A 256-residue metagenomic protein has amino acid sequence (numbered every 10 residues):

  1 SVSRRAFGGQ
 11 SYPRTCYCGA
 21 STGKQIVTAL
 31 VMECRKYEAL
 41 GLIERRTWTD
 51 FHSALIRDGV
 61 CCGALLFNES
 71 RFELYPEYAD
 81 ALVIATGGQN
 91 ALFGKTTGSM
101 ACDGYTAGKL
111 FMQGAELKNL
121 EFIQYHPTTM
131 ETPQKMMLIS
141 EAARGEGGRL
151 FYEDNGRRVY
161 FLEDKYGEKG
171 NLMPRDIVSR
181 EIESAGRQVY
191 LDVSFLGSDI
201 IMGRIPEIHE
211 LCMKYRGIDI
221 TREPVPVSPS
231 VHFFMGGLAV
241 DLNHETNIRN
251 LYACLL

Functional and structural regions predicted by a protein language model:
S1-E73, Y78-A81, A85, H126-P133: Conserved redox-cofactor binding core of oxidoreductases
S21, S70, L74, F93-A101 (+2 more regions): Alpha-helix capping and helix-loop boundary segments enriched in small/acidic/polar residues
A81-G87, N243-L256: Short FAD-binding loop at a beta-strand-to-alpha-helix junction that anchors the flavin cofactor in diverse
I84-T96: Flavin (primarily FAD) binding-site architecture
G98-F111, L117: Thiamine diphosphate
K109, A115-E223: An anion/pyrophosphate-binding glycine-rich loop and adjacent beta-alpha core in soluble alpha-beta enzymes
P206, E210-Y252: FAD/FMN-dependent oxidoreductases across multiple families
